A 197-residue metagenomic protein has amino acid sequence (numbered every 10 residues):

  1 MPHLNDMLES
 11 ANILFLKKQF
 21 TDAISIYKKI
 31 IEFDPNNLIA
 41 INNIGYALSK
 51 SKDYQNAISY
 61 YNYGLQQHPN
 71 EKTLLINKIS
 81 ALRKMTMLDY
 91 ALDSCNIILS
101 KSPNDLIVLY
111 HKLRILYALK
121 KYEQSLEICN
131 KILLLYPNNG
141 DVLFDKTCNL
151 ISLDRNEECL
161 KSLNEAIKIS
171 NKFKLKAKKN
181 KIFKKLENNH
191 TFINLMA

Functional and structural regions predicted by a protein language model:
E9, N43, N77, H111 (+2 more regions): Canonical tetratricopeptide repeat
I30, Y63-G64, I97-I98, K131-I132 (+1 more regions): Canonical positions in the second alpha-helix
